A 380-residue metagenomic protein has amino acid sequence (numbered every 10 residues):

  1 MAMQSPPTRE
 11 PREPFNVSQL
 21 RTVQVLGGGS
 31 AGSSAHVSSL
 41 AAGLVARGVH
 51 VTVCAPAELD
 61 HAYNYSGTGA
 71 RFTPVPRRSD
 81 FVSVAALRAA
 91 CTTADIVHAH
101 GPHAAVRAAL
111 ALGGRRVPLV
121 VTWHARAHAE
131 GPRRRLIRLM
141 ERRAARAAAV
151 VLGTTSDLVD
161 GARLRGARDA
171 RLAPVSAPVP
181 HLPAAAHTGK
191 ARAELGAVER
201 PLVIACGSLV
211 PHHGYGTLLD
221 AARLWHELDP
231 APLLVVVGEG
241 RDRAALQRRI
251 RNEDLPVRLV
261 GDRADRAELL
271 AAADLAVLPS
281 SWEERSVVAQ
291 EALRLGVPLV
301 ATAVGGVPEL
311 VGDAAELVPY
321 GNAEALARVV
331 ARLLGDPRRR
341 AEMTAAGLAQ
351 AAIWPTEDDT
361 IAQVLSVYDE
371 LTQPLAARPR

Functional and structural regions predicted by a protein language model:
S18-L20, Q24-V82, L158-G161, G240-R241: N-terminal strand-loop element at the rim of the active site of nucleotide-sugar-dependent glycosyltransferases
A31-A42, P201, A205-L224, R241-Q247 (+1 more regions): A conserved mid-protein helix/loop that constitutes part of the nucleotide-sugar donor-binding site
A99-V106, W123: Short His-centered aromatic/hydrophobic patch
R146-R171: A short, active-site helix/loop in glycosyltransferases that binds the activated sugar's phosphate group
Q247-R263: Nucleotide-activated donor-binding/catalytic signature segment of Leloir-type glycosyltransferases, i.e., the conserved
S281: Aromatic "clamp/platform" in nucleotide-sugar-dependent glycosyltransferases that forms part of the donor/acceptor
P298-A301: Short hydrophobic beta-strand element within catalytic cores of glycosyltransferases and related nucleotide-activated
D313-E324, R332-P337: Conserved acidic donor-binding segment of nucleotide-sugar-dependent glycosyltransferases
